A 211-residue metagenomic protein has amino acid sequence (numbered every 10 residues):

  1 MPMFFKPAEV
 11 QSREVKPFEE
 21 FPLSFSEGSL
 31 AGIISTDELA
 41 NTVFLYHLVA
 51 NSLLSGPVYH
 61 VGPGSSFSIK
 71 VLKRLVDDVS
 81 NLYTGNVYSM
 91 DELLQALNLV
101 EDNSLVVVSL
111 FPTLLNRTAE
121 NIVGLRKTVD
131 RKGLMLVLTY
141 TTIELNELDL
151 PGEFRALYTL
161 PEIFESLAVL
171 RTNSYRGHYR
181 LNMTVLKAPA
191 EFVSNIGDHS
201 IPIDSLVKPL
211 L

Functional and structural regions predicted by a protein language model:
M1-D77: The Walker A/P-loop phosphate-binding site
E20, E92-A96, A156: Short acidic active-site motifs
A31-I33, Y59-V61, Y83-G85, V137 (+1 more regions): Hydrophobic/aromatic beta-strand patches that form the interior of the parallel beta-sheet core in alpha/beta enzyme
L48-S52, N121-K132: Catalytic-core regions built around general acid/base machinery
V58-V123: Conserved inter-motif catalytic segment of the P-loop NTP-binding fold
N81, D102-L105, R131-T141: Loop/turn-to-beta-strand initiation segments
T118-L125, L150-R155: Charged helix-capping and loop-helix junction motifs
M135-L211: Phosphate-binding/switch region of NTP-binding enzymes
